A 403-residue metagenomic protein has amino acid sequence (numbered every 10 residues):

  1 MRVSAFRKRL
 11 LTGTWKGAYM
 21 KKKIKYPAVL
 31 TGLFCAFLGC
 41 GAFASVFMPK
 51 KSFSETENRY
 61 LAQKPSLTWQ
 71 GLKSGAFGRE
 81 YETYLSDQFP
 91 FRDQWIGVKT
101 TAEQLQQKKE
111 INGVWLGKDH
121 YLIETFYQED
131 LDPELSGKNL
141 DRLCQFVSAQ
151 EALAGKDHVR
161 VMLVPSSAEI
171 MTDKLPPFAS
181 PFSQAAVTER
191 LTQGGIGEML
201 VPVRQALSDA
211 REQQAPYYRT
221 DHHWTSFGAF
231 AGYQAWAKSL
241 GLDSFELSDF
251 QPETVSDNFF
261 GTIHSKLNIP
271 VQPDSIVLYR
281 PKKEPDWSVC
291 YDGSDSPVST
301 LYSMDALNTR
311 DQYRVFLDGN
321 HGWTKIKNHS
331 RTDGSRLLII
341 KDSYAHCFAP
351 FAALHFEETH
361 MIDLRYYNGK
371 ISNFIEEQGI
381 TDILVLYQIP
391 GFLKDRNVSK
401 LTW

Functional and structural regions predicted by a protein language model:
R2-W403: Extracellular glycan-modifying ectodomains
